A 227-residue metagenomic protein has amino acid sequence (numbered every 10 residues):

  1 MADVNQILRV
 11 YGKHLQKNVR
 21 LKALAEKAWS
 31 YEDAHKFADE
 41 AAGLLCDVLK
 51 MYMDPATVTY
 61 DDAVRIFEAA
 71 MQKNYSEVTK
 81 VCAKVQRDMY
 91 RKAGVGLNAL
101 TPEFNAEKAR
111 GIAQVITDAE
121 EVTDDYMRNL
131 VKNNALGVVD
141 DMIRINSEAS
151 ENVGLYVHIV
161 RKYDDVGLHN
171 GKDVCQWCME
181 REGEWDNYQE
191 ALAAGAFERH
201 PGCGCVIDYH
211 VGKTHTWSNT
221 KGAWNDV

Functional and structural regions predicted by a protein language model:
M1-H200, D208-V227: Domain-core detector
